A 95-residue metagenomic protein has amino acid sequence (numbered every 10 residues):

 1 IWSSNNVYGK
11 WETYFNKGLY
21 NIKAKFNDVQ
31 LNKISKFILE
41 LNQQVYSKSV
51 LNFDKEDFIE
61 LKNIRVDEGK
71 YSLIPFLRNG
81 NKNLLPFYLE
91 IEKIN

Functional and structural regions predicted by a protein language model:
I1-N95: Extracytoplasmic
